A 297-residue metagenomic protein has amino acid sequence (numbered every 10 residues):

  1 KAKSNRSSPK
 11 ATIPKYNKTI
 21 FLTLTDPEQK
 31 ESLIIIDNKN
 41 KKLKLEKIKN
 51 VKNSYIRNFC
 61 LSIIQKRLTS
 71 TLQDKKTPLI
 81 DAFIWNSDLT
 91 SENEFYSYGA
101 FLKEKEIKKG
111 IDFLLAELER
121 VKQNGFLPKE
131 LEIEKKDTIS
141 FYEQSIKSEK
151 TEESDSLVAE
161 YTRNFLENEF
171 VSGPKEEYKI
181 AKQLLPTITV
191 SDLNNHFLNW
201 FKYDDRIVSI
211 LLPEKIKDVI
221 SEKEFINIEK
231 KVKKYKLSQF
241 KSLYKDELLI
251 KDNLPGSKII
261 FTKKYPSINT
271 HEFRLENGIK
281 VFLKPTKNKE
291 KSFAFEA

Functional and structural regions predicted by a protein language model:
K1, C60, I64, I111-E119: Short amphipathic C-terminal alpha-helix that caps PH/PH-like domains
K1-N50, S54-Y55, L61, Q65-T69 (+3 more regions): Proteolytic maturation boundary segments
A2-R6, R67-D81, Q123-E130: Acidic/polar loop patches that form or flank catalytic/metal-binding clefts of enzymes that bind anionic ligands
D37, L61-L102, E160-R163: A structural supersecondary motif
T71, S87-S148, E169, Q183 (+1 more regions): M16/insulysin-pitrilysin zinc metalloprotease superfamily fold
E149-E153, E214-K217: Juxtamembrane/interface motifs at transmembrane-helix termini
K150-T162: Hydrophobic, mid-to-C-terminal alpha-helical segments
